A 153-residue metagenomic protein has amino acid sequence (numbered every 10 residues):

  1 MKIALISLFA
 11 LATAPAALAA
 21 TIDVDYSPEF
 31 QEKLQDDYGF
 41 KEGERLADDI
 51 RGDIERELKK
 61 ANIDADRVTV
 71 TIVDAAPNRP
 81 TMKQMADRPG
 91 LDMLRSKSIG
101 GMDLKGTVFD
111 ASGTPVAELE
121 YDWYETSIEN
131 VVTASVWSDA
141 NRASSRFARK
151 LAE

Functional and structural regions predicted by a protein language model:
A4, L8-L11, P15-R51, K59 (+3 more regions): A structural "domain/chain start" motif
A20-D25, P89-L94, A152: N-terminal, polar/charged subdomain of small-to-medium soluble alpha/beta proteins
Q31, Y38-F40, T114-K150: Short secondary-structure boundary motifs at beta->alpha junctions and helix caps
A47, R51, E55, N141-A148: Extracytoplasmic/secreted envelope proteins and their assembly/folding machinery, especially bacterial periplasmic
E55-K59, I63, A148, A152-E153: Sec-exported extracytoplasmic/periplasmic mature domains
D64-S112, T126-V131: Surface-exposed short loop/turn segments
